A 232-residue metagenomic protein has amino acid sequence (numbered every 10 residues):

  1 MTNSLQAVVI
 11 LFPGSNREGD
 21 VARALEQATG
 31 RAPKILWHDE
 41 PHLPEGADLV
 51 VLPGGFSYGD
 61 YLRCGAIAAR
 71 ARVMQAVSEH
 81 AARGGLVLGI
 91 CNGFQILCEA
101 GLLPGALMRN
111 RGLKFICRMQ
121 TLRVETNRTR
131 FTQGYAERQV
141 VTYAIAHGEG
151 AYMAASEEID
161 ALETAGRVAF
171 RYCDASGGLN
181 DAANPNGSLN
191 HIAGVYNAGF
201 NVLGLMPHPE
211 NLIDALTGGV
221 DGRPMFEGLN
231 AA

Functional and structural regions predicted by a protein language model:
M1-I90, C98-P104, M108-N110, F115-I116 (+4 more regions): N-terminal beta1-alpha1 cap of cysteine-dependent amidohydrolase-like domains
T2-N3, G46, S78-A82, L107-A232: Amide-donor transfer/coupling interface in amidating biosynthetic enzymes
G55-F56, G93, G148, P209: Active-site metal-binding loops of divalent metal-dependent hydrolases
G93-F94, R128: Short, flexible active-site-adjacent loop segments at beta-strand->alpha-helix junctions, enriched in small/polar
